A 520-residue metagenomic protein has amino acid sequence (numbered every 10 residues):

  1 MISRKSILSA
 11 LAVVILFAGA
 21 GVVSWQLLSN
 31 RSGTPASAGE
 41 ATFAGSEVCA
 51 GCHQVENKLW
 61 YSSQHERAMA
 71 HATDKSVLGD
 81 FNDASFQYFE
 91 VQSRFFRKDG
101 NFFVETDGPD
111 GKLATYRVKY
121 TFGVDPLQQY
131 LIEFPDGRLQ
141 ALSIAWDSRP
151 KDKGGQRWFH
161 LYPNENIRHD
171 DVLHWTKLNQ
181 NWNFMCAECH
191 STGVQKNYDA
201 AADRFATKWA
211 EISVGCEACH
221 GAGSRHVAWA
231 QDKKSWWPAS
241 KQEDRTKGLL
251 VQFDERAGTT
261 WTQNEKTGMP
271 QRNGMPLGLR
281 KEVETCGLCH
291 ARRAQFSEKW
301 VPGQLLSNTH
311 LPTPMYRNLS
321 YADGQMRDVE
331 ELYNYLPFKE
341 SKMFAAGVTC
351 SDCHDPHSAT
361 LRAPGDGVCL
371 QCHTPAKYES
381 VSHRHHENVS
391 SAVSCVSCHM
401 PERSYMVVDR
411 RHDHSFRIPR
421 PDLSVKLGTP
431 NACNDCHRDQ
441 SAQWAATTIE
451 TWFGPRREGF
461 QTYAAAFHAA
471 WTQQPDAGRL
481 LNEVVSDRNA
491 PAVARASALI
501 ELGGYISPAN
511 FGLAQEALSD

Functional and structural regions predicted by a protein language model:
M1-I15: N-terminal Sec-pathway targeting helices
Q26-T42: Ser/Thr/Pro/Gly-rich low-complexity linker/stalk segments immediately outside membranes or between
N30, E47, V55-G123, Q129-P135 (+5 more regions): Primarily the internal scaffold of c-type cytochrome electron-transfer domains, especially repeated/multiheme c-type
G39-Q54: Local sequence-structure signature of Cys/Sec-based thiol-disulfide redox active-site neighborhoods
K153-G154, M185-C189: Long, basic N-terminal domains or extensions that often function in RNA/ssDNA interaction or organelle/cellular
R495-A498: Conserved hydrophobic register position within alpha-solenoid helical repeats
S507-A514: Flexible loop/turn segments at the boundaries of HEAT repeats in alpha-solenoid HEAT proteins
